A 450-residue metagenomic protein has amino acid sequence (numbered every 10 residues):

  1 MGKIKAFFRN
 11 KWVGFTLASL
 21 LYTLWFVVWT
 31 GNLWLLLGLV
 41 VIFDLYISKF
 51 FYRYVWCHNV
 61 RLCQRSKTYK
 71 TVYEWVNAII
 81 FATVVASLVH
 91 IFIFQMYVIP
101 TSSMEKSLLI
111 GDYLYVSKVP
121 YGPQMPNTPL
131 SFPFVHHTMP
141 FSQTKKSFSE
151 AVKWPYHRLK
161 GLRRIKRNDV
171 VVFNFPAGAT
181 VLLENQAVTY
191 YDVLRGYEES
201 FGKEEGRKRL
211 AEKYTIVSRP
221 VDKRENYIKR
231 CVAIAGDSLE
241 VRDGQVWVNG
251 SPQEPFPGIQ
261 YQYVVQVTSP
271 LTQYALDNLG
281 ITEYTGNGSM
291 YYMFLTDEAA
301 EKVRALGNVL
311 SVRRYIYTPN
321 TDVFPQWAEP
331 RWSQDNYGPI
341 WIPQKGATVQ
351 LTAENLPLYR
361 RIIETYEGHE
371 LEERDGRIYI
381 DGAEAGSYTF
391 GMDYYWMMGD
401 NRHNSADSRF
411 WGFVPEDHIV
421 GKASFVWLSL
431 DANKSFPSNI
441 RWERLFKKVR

Functional and structural regions predicted by a protein language model:
M1-R450: Extended hydrophobic leader/signal-anchor segments used for secretion and membrane insertion
